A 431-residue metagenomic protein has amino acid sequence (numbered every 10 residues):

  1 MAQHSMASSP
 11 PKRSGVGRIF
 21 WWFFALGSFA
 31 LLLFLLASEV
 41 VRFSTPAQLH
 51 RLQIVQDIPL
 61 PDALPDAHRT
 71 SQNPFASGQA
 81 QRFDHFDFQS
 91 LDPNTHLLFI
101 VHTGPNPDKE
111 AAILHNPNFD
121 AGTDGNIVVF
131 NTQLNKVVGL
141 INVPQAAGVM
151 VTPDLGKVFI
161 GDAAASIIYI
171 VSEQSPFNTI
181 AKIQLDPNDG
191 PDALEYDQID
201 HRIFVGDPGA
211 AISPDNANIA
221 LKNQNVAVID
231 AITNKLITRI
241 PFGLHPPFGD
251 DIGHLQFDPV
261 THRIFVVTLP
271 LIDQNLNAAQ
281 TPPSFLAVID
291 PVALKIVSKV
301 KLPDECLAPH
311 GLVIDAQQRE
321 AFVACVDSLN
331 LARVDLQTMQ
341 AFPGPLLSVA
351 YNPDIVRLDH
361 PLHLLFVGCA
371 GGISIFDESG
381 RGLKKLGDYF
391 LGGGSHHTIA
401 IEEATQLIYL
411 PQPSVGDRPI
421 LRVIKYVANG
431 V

Functional and structural regions predicted by a protein language model:
M1-S8: N-terminal intrinsically disordered, acidic low-complexity segments at the extreme N-terminus
S9-P10, Q89: Intrinsically disordered Ser/Thr phosphorylation hotspots
P10-F29: N-terminal Sec-pathway targeting helices
W21, L31-V431: Predominantly soluble domains enriched in secretory-pathway, periplasmic, or organellar proteins
